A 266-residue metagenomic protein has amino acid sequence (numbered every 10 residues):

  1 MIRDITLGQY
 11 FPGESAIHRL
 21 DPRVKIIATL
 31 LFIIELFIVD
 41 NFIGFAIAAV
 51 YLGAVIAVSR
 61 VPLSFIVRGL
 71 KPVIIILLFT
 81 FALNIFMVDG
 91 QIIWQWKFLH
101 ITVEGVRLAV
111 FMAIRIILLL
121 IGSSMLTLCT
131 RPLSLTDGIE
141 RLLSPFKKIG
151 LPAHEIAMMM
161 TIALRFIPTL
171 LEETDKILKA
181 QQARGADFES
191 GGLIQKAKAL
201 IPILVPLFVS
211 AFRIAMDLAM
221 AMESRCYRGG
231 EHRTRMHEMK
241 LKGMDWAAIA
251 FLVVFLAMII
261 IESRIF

Functional and structural regions predicted by a protein language model:
M1-F42, V50-A57, R141-L151, E155-M158 (+2 more regions): Transmembrane alpha-helix interface motif
E14, F37, R60-F65, W96 (+4 more regions): Membrane-helix interfacial "entry" motifs
K25, S64-I74, A248: Alpha-helical transmembrane segments and their helix-start/interface "positive-inside/aromatic belt" motifs in integral
N41-A48, F65-R68: Short, aromatic-rich membrane-interface segments at the entry and exit of alpha-helical transmembrane domains
Y51-V61, I76-F79: Alpha-helical transmembrane segments and their membrane-interface exit regions
G69-L77, A113, I117-L120, L207 (+3 more regions): Loop-to-transmembrane-helix entry motif
V73-A186: Juxtamembrane/interface alpha-helical elements of multi-pass membrane proteins
